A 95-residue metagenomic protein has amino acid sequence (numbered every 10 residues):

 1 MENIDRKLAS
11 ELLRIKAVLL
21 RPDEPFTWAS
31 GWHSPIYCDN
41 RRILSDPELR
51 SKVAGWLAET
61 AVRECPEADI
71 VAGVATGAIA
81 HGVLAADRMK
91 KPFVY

Functional and structural regions predicted by a protein language model:
M1-E67: Active-site-facing substrate-recognition patch
E67-Y95: Glycine-rich, small/polar surface segments that engage phosphate groups of diverse ligands
